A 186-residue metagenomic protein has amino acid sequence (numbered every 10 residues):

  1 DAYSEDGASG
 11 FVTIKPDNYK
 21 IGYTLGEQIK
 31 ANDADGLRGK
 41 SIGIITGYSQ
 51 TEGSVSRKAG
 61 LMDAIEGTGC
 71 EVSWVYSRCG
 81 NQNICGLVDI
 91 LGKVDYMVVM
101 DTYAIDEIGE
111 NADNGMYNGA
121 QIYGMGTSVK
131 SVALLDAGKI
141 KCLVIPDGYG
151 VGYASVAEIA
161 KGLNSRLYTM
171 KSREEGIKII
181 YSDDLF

Functional and structural regions predicted by a protein language model:
D1-K20, S128-D136: Flexible loop/hinge segments that line or gate small-molecule binding clefts
D6, K30, M62-G67, W74 (+1 more regions): Non-catalytic structural scaffold of enzyme domains
F11, D95-Y96, K141: Conserved acidic residues
F11-V12, K40-Q50: Short beta-strand segments enriched in small/hydrophobic residues
I21-L25, E52-E71, N83, E107 (+2 more regions): Short, solvent-exposed amphipathic alpha-helices that sit in or adjacent to ligand/effector-binding or catalytic
I29-K40: Glycine-rich phosphate/diphosphate-binding loops that line cofactor/substrate pockets in enzymes
L61, Y76-V132: Hydrophobic alpha-helical
T127, D147-F186: Hinge/cleft segment of the Venus flytrap/periplasmic-binding protein
